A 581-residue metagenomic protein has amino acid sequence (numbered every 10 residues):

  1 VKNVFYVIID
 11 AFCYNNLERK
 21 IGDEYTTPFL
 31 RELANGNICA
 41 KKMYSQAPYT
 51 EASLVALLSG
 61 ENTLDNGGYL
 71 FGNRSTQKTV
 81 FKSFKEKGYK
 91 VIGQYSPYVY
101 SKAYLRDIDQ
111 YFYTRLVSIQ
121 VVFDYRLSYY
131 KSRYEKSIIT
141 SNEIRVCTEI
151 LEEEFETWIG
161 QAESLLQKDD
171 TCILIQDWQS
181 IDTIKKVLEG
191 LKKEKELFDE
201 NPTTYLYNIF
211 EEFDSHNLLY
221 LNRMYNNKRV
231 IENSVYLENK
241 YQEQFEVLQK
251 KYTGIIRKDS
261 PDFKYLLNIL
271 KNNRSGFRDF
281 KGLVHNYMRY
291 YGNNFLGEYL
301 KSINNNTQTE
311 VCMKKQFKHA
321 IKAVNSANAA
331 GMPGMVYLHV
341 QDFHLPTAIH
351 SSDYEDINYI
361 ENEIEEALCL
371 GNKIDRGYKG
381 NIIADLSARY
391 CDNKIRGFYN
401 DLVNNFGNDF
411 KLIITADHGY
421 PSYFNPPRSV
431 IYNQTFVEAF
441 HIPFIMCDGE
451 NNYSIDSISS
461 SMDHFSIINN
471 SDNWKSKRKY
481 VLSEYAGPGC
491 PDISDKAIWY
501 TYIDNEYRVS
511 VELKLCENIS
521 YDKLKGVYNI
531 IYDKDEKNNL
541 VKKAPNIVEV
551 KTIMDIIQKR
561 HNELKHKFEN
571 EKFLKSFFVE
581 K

Functional and structural regions predicted by a protein language model:
V1-K581: Catalytic domains that recognize anionic headgroups
